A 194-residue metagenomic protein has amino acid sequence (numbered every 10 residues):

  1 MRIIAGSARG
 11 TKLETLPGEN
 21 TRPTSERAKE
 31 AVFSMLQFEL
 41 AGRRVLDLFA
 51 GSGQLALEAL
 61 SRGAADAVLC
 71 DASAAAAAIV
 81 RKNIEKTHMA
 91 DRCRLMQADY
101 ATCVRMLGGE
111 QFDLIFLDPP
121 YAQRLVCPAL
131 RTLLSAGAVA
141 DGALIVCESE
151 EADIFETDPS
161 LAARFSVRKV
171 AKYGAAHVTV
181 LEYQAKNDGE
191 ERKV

Functional and structural regions predicted by a protein language model:
M1-V194: Class I S-adenosyl-L-methionine-dependent methyltransferase catalytic core
